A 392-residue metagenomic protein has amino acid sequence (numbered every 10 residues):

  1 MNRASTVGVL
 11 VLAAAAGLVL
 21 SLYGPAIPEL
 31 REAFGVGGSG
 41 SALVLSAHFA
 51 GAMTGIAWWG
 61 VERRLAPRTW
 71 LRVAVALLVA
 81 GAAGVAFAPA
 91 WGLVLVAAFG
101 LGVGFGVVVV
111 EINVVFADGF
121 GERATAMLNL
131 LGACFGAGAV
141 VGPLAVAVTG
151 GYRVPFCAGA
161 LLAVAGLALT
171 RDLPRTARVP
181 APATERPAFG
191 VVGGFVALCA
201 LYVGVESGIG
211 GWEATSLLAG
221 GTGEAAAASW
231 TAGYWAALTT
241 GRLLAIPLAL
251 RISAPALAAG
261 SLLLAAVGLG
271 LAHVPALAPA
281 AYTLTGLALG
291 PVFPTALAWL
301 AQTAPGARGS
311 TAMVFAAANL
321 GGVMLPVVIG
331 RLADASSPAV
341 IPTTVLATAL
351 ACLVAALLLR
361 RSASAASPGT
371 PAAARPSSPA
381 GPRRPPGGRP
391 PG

Functional and structural regions predicted by a protein language model:
G24, G190-T240: Extracytoplasmic gate region of multi-pass secondary transporters
G35, F87-G92, G121, A272-A276: Helix-breaking motifs and short loop linkers at transmembrane-helix boundaries and internal kinks in secondary membrane
M53-P89: Conserved MFS/SLC helix-loop-helix module at the cytosolic interface between two early adjacent transmembrane helices
T54-P67, G241-A254, A333-D334: Helix-to-loop junctions at the C-terminal end of transmembrane segments in multipass secondary transporters
A98-A133: Cytoplasmic helix-loop-helix junction between adjacent transmembrane helices in 12-TM secondary transporters
V107-F120, G290-A304: Intracellular juxtamembrane helix-capping segments at the cytosolic ends of symmetry-related transmembrane helices
E122-R123, N129-P174: Helix-loop-helix hairpin linking two adjacent transmembrane segments in secondary transporters
P255-A296: C-terminal transmembrane helical hairpin of 12-TM major facilitator-type secondary transporters
